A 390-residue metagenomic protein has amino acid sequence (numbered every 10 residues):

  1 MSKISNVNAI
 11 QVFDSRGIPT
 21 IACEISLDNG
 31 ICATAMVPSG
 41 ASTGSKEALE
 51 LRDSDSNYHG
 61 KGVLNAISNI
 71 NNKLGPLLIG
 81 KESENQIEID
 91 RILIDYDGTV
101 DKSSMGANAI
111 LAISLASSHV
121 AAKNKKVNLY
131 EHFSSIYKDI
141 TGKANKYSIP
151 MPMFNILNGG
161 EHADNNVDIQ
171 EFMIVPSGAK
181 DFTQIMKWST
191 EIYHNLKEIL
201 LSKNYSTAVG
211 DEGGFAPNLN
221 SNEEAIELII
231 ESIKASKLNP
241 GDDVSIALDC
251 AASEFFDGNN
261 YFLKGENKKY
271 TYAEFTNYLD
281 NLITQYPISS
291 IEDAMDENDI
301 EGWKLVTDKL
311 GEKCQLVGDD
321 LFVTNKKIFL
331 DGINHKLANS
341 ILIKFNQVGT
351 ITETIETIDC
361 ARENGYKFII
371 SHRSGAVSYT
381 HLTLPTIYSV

Functional and structural regions predicted by a protein language model:
M1-P19: Short, Gly/Pro- and small/polar-rich lid/capping loops
P38-V127, E131, I136, M186 (+1 more regions): Metal- or metallocofactor-binding catalytic centers and their adjacent structured scaffolds across diverse enzyme
S83-I89, A107, L129-H132, K197-F215 (+3 more regions): Flexible, glycine/charged-enriched surface loops at secondary-structure junctions
L157-A208: Mobile "lid/hinge" segments at catalytic clefts and subdomain interfaces of large enzymes
E171-F182, S206-N222, E254-E266: Active-site-proximal beta-alpha loop/turn segments in soluble metabolic enzymes
E223-L382: Catalytic core of soluble alpha/beta enzymes
H381-V390: Single conserved hydrophobic/aromatic residue that forms the stacking wall/gate of nucleotide- or nucleobase-binding
